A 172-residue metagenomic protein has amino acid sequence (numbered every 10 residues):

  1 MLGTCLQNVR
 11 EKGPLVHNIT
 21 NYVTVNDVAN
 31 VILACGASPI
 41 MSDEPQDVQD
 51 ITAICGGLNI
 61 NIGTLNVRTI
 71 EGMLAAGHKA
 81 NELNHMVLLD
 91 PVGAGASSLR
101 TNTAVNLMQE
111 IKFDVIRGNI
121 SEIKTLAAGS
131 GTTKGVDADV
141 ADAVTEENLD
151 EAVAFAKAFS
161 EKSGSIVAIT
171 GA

Functional and structural regions predicted by a protein language model:
M1-L74, H78-N81, M86, V153-A172: Small-residue (G/A/S/T)-rich helix-start motifs and N-terminal tracts that mark the onset
T20, R68, G95-A96, E147-N148: Residues that cap or flank secondary-structure elements
D27, D43, D47-D50, D90 (+3 more regions): Acidic-enriched, low-complexity/disordered segments with a strong bias for Aspartate over Glutamate
V48-Q49, A96-S97, K124: Short secondary-structure capping/turn micro-motifs that flank functional sites
L58-N61, M86-P91, G135-V140: Short beta-strands and strand-loop turn motifs
T64, G93, E122: Active-site-proximal loop/turn and secondary-structure-junction residues that shape catalytic pockets, frequently
T69-G118: Glycine/small-residue-rich loop that forms an oxyanion/phosphate-binding "nest" at active or ligand-binding sites
L99-A172: Conserved phosphate/ATP/ADP-binding segment of small-molecule kinases
